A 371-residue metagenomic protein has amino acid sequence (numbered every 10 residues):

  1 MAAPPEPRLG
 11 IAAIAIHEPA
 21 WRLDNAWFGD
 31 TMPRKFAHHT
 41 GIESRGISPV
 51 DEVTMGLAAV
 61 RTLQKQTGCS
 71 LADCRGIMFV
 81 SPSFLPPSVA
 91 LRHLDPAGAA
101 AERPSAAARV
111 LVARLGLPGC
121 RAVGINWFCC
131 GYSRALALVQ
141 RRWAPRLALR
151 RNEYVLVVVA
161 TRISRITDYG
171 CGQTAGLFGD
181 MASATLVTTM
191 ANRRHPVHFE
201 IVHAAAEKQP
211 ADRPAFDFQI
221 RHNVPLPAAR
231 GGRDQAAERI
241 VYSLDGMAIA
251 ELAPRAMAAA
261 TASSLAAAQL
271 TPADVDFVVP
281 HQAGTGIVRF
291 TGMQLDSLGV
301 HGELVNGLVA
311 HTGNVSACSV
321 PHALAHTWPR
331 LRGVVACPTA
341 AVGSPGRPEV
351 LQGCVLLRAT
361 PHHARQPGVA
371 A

Functional and structural regions predicted by a protein language model:
M1-P49, C171-E251, Q352-A371: Condensing-enzyme catalytic core mediating Claisen C-C bond formation in acyl metabolism
D30-R34, E102-G116, L156-I163, A228-R233 (+1 more regions): Acidic-glycine-rich active-site phosphate/pyrophosphate-binding loop
H39-A58, V123-S133, T174-G176, F218-H222 (+3 more regions): Active-site pocket-shaping loop/turn-to-helix segments
L57, F84, V89-S105, P118 (+4 more regions): Claisen-condensing/thiolase-fold acyl-transfer catalytic domains that form or cleave C-C bonds in fatty acid
A59-R75, D234, A259-D276: Phosphate/pyrophosphate-binding loops at sites that engage ATP/ADP/AMP, CoA/4′-phosphopantetheine, polyphosphate
V80, N126, Y154-T161, V187 (+1 more regions): Short beta-strand segments
A144-M181: Flexible, glycine-rich active-site loops centered on histidine and acidic residues that chelate a metal or position
